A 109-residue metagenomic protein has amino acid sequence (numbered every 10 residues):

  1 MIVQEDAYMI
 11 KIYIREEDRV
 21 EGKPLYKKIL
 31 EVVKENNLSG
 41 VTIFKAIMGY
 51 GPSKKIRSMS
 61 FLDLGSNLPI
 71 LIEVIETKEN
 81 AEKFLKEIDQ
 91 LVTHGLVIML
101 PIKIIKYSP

Functional and structural regions predicted by a protein language model:
M1-P109: Positively charged, small/polar-rich N-terminal and surface patches that mediate targeting and assembly and bind
